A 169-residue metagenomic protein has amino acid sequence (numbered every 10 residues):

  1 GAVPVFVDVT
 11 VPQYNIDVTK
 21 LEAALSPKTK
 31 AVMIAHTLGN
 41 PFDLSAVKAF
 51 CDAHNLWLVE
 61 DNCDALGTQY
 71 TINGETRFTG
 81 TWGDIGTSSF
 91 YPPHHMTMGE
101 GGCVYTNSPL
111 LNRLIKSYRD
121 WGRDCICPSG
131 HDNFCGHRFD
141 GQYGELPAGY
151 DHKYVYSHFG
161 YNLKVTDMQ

Functional and structural regions predicted by a protein language model:
G1-A53, W57-Q69: PLP-dependent aminotransferase-like
V7, F78-T79, M96: Structured catalytic cores of enzymes that bind and process phosphorylated ligands/cofactors
V9-P12, T76, P92: Short, acidic/glycine-rich phosphate-metal binding loop used to engage nucleotide
V18, L44, L56-E60, T79-G80 (+3 more regions): A structural signal for well-ordered alpha-helical scaffolds and beta->alpha junctions
A24-S26, F78-G83: Active-site nucleotide-sugar/metal-binding loop of Leloir-type enzymes
L44, A49-F50, E75, Y105 (+1 more regions): Hydrophobic alpha-helical segments
D64-I72, W82-Q169: Active-site region of PLP-dependent enzymes
